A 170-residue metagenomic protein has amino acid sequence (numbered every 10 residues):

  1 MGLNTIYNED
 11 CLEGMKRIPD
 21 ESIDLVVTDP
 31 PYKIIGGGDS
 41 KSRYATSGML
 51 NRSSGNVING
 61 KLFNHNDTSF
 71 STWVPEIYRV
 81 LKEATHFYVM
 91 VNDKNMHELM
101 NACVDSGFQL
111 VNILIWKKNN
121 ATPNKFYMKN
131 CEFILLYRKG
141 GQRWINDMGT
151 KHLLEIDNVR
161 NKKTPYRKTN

Functional and structural regions predicted by a protein language model:
M1-N170: Core catalytic lobe of class I
